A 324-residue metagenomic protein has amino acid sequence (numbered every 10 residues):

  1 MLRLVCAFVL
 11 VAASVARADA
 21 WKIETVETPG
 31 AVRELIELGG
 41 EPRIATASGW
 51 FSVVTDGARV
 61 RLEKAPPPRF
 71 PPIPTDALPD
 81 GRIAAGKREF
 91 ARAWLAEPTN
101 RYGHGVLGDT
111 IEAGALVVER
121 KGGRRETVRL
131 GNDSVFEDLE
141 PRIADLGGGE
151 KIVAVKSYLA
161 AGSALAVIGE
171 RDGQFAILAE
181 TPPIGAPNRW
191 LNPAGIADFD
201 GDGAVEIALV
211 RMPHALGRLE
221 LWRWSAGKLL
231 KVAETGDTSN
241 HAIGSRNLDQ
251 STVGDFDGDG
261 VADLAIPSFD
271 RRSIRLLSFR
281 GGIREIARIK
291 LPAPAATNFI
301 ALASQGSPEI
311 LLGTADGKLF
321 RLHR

Functional and structural regions predicted by a protein language model:
M1-A7: Sec-dependent signal peptide recognition, specifically the positively charged N-region followed immediately by
F8-A18: Hydrophobic h-region of N-terminal signal peptides that target proteins for export in Gram-negative bacteria
A18-R324: Beta-propeller-forming repeat regions
